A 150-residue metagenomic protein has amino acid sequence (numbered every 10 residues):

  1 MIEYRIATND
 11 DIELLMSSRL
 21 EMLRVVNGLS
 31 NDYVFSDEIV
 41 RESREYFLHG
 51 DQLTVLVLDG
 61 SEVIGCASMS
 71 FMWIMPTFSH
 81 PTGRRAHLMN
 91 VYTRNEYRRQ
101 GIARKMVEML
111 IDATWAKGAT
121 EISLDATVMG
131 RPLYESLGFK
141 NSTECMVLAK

Functional and structural regions predicted by a protein language model:
E3-S17: A short beta-loop-alpha structural element at the N-terminal edge of CoA-dependent acyl/N-acetyltransferase catalytic
L23-S43: Conserved GNAT-fold acetyl-CoA-binding loop/helix
R44-L56, H87: A short helix-loop-beta-strand connector motif used in the catalytic cores of GNAT acetyltransferases and, in some
L56, E62-F71, H87, Y92: Conserved beta-strand in the GNAT
W73-L88, R98: A conserved beta-turn-beta hairpin within the catalytic core of GNAT-like acetyltransferases that forms part
Y97-M109: Conserved acetyl-CoA pyrophosphate-binding loop and the N-cap/start of the following alpha-helix in GNAT-like
V107, T114-A126: Conserved GNAT acetyl-CoA-binding A-motif
I122-P132, V147-K150: Conserved beta-strand-loop-alpha-helix junction that forms the acyl-donor binding cleft
